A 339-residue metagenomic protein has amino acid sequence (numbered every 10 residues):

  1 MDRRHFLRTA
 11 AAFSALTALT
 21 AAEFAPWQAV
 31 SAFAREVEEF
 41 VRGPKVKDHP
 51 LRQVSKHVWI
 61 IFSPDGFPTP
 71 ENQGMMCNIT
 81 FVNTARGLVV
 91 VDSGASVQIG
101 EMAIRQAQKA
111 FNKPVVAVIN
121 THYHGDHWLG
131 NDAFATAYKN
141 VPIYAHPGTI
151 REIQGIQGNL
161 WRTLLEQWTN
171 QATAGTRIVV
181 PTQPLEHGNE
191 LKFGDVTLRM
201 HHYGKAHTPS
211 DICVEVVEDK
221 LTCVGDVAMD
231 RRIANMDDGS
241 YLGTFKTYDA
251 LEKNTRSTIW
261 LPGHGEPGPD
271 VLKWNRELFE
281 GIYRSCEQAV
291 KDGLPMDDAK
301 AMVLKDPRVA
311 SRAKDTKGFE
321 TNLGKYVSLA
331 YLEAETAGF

Functional and structural regions predicted by a protein language model:
M1-T17: N-terminal secretory signal peptides and thylakoid transit peptides that target proteins across membranes
L16-L19, P26-G43, K253-T255, G268-F339: Accessory terminal helices/loops
P50-V54, V82, G188-F193, W260-P262: Short acidic-hydrophobic surface loop/beta-edge motif
Q53-Q108, I212-V224: Conserved beta-strand hairpin/beta-sheet module of binuclear metal-dependent hydrolase folds, prominently
H57, V82, D92, H122 (+9 more regions): Divalent metal-coordination and catalytic microenvironments
G66-P68, A95-Q98, Y123-H127, T149-E152 (+4 more regions): Solvent-exposed loop/turn segments at secondary-structure junctions within structured extracellular/periplasmic domains
G87-V89, S93-V97, E190, T197 (+1 more regions): Metallo-beta-lactamase
R105-Q183, E190, P209: Active-site HxH/HxHxD metal-binding segment of metal-dependent hydrolases
